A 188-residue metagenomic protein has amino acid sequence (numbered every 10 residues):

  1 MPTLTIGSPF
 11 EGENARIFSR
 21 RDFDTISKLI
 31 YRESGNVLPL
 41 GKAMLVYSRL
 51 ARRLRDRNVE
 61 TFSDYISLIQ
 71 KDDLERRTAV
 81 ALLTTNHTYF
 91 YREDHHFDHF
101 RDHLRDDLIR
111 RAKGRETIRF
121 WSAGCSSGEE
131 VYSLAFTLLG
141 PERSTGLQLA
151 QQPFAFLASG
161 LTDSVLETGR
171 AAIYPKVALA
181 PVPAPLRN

Functional and structural regions predicted by a protein language model:
P2-W121: Conserved AdoMet
I26, V46, L134, L186-R187: Generic structural signal for hydrophobic residues
D98, Y132, E167: Alpha-helical elements of the RecA-like P-loop NTPase motor core of helicases
L104, L108, L138-T145, I173: Active-site catalytic pocket residues across diverse enzymes, especially alpha/beta-hydrolases
E116-L134, F156-L157: Conserved class I S-adenosyl-L-methionine
A123, S144-N188: Extended basic-aromatic, gly/pro-enriched interface segments that bind polyanionic ligands
S127-L149: Conserved SAM-binding loop of SAM-dependent methyltransferases across substrates and taxa, primarily the Class I
